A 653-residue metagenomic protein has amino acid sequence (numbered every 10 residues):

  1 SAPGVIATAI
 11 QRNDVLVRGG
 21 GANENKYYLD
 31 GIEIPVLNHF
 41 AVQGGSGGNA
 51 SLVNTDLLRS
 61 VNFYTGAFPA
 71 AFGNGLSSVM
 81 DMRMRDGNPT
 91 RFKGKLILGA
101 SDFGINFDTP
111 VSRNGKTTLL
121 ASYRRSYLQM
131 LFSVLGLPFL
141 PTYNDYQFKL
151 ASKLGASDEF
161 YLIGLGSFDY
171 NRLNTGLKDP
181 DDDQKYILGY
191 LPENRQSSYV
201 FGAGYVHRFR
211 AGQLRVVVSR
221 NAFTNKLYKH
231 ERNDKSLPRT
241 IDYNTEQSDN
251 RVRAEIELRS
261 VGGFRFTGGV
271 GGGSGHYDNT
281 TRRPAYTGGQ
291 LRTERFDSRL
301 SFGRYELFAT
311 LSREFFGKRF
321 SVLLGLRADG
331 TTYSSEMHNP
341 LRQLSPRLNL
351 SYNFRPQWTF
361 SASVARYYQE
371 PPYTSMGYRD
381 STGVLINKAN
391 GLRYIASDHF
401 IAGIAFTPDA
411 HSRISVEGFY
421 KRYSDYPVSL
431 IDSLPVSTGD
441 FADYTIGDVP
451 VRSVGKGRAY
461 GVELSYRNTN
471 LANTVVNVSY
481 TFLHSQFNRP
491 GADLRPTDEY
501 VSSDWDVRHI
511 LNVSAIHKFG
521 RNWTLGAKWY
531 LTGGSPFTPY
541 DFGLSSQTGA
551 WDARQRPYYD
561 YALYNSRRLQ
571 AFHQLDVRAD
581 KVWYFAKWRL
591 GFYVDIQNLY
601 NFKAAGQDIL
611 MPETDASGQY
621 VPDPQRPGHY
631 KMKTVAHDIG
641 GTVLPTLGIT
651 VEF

Functional and structural regions predicted by a protein language model:
S1-F68, V79-D81, R85: Periplasmic N-terminal accessory/gating domains of Gram-negative outer-membrane beta-barrel systems
S60-A71, S77-R85, F92-P138, D145-K153 (+1 more regions): Predominantly transmembrane beta-strands of Gram-negative outer membrane beta-barrel pores used for transport
A67, M84, A100-D102, V111 (+14 more regions): Transmembrane beta-strands of outer-membrane beta-barrel pores
A151-D169, L191-M337, N353-R355, S412-S415 (+2 more regions): Face-selective signature of the C-terminal outer-membrane beta-barrel domain
G176-D181, T224, D278-A285, P356-F400 (+3 more regions): Surface-exposed extracellular loop regions of Gram-negative outer-membrane beta-barrel proteins, predominantly
T245, D249-E255, R295-F308, A389 (+5 more regions): Outer membrane beta-barrel strand-and-loop segments of large Gram-negative receptors, especially TonB-dependent
F315, Y420-R422, F441, I446-P539: Gram-negative outer-membrane beta-barrel transporters
S424, V476, N522, Y530-Q555 (+2 more regions): C-terminal beta-signal and adjacent terminal beta-strands/loops of Gram-negative outer-membrane beta-barrel proteins
